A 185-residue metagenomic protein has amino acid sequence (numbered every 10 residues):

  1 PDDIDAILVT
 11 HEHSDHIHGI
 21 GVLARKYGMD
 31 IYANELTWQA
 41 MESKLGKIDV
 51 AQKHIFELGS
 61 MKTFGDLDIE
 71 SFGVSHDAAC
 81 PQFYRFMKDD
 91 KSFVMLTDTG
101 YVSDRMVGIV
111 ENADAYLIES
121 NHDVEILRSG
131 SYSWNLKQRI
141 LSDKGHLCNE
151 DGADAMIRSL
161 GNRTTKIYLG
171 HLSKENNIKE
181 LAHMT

Functional and structural regions predicted by a protein language model:
P1-D2, H18, F56-A115: Core dinuclear metal-dependent hydrolase active-site scaffold
P1-N34: Active-site metal-binding motif and surrounding structural segment of the metallo-beta-lactamase
D3-I4, G28, D90, A113 (+1 more regions): A general structural motif
H13-I17, W38-M41, S60, A78-A79 (+3 more regions): Active-site environment of divalent metal-dependent phosphoester hydrolases
H18-Y27, E42-L45, N177-M184: Metal-dependent catalytic neighborhoods of phosphoester/phosphodiester hydrolases
K26-Y27, I48-D49, E111-N112: Short, structured coil segments at secondary-structure junctions
T37-I55: Active-site neighborhood of divalent metal-dependent phosphoester bond hydrolases
D104-T185: Cap/insert and terminal regions of metallo-dependent hydrolase folds
